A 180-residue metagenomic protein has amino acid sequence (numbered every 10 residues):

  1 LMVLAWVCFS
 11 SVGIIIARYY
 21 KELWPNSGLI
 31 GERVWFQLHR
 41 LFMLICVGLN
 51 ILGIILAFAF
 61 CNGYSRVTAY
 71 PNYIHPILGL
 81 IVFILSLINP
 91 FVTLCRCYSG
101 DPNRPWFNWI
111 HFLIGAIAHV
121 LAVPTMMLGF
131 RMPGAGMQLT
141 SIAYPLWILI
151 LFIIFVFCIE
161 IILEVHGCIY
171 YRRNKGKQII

Functional and structural regions predicted by a protein language model:
L1-I180: Membrane-embedded alpha-helical bundles that constitute the cytochrome b-like, heme-associated redox core of multi-pass
